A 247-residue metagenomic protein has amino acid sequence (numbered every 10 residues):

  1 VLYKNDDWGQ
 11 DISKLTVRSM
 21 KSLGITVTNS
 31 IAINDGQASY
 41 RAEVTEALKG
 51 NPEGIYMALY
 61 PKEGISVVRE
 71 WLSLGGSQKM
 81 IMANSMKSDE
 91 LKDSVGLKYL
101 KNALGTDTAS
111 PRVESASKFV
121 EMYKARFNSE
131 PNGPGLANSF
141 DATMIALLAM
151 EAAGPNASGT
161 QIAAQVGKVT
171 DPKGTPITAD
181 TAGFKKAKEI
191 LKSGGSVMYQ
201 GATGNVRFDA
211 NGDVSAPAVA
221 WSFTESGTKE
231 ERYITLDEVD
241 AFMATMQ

Functional and structural regions predicted by a protein language model:
V1-Q247: Extracytosolic ligand-binding ectodomains
